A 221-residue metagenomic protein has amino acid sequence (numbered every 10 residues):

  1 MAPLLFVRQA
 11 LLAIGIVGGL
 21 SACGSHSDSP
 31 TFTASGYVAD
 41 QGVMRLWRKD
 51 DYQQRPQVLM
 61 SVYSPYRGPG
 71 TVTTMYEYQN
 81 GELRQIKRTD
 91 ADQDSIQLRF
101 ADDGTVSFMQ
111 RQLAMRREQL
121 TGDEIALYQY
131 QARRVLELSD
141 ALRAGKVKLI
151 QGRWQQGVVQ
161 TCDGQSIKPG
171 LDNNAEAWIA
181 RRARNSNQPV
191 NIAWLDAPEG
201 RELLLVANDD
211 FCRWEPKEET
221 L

Functional and structural regions predicted by a protein language model:
M1-L11: Bacterial N-terminal signal peptides that target proteins for export
G19-A22: C-terminal motif of bacterial Sec signal peptides marking the signal peptidase cleavage site
G24-H26: Bacterial signal peptide processing site
G36-V135: Repetitive, compositionally biased segments used for assembly/scaffolding
S139-T161: Structural detector for short beta-strands of small beta-barrel domains
Q165-A183: Beta-strand/loop nucleic-acid-binding surfaces
A183-E202: Flexible glycine-rich surface loops and low-complexity tracts that mediate binding to linear polymers
A197-L221: OB-fold/S1-family single-stranded nucleic acid-binding modules
